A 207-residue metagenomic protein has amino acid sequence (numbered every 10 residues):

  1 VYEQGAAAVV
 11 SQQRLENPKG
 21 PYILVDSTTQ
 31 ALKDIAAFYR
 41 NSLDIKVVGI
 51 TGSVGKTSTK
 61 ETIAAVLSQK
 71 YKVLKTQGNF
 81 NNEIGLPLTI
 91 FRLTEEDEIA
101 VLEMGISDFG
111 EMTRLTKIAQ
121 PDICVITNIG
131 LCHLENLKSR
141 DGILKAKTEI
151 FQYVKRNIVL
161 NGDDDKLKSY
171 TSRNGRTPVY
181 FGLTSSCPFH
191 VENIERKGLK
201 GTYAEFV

Functional and structural regions predicted by a protein language model:
V1-D34: N-terminal leader/targeting and accessory segments in enzymes
V9-E16, G162-K166, L183-T184: Short, polar loop motifs at secondary-structure junctions
R14, Q30-G162, K168-T177: Phosphate-binding loop of NTP-binding sites
L15, T28, N79, T184-S186 (+1 more regions): Short, solvent-exposed coil/turn elements at secondary-structure transition points
V25, T76, F181: Hydrophobic residues at beta-strand termini and immediately following loops that shape nucleotide-binding pockets
D26, H133, N193: Pocket-edge structural micro-motifs
R140-D141, S172, R176-V207: Adenine nucleotide phosphate-binding catalytic loops in nucleotide-utilizing enzymes
